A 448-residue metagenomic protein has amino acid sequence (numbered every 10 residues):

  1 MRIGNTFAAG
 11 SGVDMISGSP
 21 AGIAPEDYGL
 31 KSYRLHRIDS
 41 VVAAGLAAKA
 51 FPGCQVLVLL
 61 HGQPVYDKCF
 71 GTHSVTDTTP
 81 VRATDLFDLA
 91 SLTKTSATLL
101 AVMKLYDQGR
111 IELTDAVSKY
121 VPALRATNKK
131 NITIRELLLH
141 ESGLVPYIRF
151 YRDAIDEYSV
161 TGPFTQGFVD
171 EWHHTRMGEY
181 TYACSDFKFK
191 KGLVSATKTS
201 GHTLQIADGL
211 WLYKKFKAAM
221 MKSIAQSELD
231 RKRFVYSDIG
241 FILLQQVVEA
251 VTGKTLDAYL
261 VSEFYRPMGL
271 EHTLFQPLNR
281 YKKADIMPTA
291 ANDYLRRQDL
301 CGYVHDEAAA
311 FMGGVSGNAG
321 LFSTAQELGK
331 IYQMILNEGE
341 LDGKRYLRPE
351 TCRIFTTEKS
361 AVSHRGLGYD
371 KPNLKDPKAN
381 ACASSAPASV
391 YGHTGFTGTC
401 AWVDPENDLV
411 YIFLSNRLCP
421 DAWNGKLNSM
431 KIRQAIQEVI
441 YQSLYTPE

Functional and structural regions predicted by a protein language model:
M1-G10: Bacterial Sec-dependent N-terminal signal peptides
G10, N337, L341, E350-T351 (+3 more regions): Short, gly/Ser/Thr-rich active-site loops of penicillin-recognizing serine hydrolases
I16, G22-L89, R110-E112, A218-Q226 (+3 more regions): Short, conserved catalytic-motif segment at the N-terminal edge
H36, V42-A43, V56, G62 (+5 more regions): Active-site SXXK
L113-T127: Short, glycine/proline-biased beta-turn/loop segments that scaffold the active-site neighborhood
K130-A388: Short, surface-exposed loop or secondary-structure junction motifs that flank catalytic or metal-binding residues
V390, T397-V410: Short, surface-exposed beta-strand/loop micro-motifs that present aromatic residues
D408-R417, D421-W423: Short, well-ordered beta-strand elements
